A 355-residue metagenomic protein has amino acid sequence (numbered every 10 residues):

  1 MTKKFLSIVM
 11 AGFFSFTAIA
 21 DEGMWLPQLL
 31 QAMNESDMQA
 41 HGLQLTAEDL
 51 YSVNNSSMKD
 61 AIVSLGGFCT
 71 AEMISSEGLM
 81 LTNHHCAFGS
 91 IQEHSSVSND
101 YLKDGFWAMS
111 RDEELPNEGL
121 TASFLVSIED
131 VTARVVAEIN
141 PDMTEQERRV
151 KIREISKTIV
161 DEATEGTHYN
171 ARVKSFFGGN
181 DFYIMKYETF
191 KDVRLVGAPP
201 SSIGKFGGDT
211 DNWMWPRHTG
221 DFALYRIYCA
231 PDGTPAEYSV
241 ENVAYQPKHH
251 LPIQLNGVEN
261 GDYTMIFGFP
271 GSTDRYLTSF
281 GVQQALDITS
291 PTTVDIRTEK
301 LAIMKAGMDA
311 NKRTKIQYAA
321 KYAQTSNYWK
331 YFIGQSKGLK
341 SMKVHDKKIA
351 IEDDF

Functional and structural regions predicted by a protein language model:
T2, V9, F16-F355: Terminal presequence/propeptide segments associated with secretion/organelle targeting and zymogen/polyprotein
